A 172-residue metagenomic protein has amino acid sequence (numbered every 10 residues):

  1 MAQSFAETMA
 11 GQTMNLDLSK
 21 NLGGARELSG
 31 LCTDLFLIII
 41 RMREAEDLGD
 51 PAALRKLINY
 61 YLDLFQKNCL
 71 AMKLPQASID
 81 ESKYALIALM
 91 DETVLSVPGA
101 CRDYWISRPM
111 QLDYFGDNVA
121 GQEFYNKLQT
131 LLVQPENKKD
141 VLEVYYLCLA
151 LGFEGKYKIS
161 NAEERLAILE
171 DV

Functional and structural regions predicted by a protein language model:
M1-M72: N-terminal pre-first-transmembrane soluble regions of secretory-pathway and organelle membrane proteins
L22-G30, K73-E81, Q134-E143: Structural motif
L28-L31, L35-I38, M42, Y61 (+9 more regions): Amphipathic alpha-helices that form helix-helix packing interfaces
R41-L48, A71-P75, L95, G99 (+2 more regions): Intrinsically disordered or highly flexible coil/loop and linker segments, enriched in small and charged/polar residues
L54-L57, S82, V144, R165: Short, conserved alpha-helical segments within structured domains
A85-E163: Membrane-proximal low-complexity regions enriched in glycine and acidic/polar residues
R165-V172: Juxtamembrane amphipathic/hinge helix adjacent to a transmembrane helix
